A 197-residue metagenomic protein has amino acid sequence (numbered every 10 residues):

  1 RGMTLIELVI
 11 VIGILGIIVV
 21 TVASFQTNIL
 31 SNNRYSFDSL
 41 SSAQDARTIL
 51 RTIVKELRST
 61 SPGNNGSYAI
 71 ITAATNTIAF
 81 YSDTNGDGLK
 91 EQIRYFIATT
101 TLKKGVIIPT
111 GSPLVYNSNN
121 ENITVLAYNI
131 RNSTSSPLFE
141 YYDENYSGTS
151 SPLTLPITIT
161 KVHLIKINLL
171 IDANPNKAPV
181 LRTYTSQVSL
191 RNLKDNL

Functional and structural regions predicted by a protein language model:
M3-S59, L197: Aliphatic-rich helix starts adjacent to a transmembrane/signal segment
N28, D38-L40, Y68, T124 (+1 more regions): Flexible, active-site-adjacent loop/turn segments at secondary-structure boundaries
R34-Y35, L40-Q44, L57-T84: Short, glycine/small-hydrophobic-rich surface segments
D38-S41, G86, I130-L197: Short linear sequence signals and composition-biased patches located at protein termini or domain-edge surfaces
I70-T75, F96-T99, I157-K161: Short, ordered beta-strand-loop transition motifs
T75-S151: Type IV pilin-like appendage domain
